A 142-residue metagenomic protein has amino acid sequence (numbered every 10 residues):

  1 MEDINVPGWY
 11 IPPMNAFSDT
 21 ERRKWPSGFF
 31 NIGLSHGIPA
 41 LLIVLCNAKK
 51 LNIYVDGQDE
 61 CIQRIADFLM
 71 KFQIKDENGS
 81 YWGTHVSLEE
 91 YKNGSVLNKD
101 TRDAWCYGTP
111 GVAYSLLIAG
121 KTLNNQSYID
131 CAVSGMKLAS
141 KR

Functional and structural regions predicted by a protein language model:
M1-R142: Glycan-recognition and catalytic cores of secretory/periplasmic carbohydrate-active enzymes
